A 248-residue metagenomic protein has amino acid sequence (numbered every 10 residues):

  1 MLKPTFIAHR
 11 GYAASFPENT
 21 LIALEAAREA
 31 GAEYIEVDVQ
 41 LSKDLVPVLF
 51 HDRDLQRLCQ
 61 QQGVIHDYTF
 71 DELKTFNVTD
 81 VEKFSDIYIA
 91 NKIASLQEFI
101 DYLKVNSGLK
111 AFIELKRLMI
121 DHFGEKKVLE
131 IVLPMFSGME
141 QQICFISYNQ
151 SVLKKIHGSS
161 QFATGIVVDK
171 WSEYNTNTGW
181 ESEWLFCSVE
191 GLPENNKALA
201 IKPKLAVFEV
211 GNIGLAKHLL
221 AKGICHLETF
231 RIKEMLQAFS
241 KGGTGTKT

Functional and structural regions predicted by a protein language model:
M1-T248: Phosphate-group recognition and catalysis centered on beta-loop-alpha active-site segments
